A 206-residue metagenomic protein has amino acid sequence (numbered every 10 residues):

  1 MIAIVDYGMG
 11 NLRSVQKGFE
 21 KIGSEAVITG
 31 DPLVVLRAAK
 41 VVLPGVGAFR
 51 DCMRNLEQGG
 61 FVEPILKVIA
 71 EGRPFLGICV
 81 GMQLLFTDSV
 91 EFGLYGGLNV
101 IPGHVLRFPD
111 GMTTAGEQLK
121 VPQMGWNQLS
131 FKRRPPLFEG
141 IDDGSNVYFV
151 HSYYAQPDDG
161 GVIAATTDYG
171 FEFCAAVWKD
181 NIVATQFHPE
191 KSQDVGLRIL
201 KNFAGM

Functional and structural regions predicted by a protein language model:
I2-S24, F187-K191: N-terminal beta1-alpha1 ligand-phosphate binding loop
K21-I28, L56-G59, Q128-K132, T166-D168: Short gly/ser/thr-rich secondary-structure transition/capping motifs
E25, K40, P74-L76: Structural signature of beta-strand start/N-cap positions in the alpha/beta core of ABC transporter nucleotide-binding
A26-R37: Short acidic low-complexity segments
R37-A38, E71: Alpha-helix C-terminal capping/helix-to-coil transition sites in glycosyltransferase folds
V42-P44: Structural motif
F49-Q123: Cysteine-nucleophile active-site neighborhood
A70, H104-M206: Amide-donor transfer/coupling interface in amidating biosynthetic enzymes
